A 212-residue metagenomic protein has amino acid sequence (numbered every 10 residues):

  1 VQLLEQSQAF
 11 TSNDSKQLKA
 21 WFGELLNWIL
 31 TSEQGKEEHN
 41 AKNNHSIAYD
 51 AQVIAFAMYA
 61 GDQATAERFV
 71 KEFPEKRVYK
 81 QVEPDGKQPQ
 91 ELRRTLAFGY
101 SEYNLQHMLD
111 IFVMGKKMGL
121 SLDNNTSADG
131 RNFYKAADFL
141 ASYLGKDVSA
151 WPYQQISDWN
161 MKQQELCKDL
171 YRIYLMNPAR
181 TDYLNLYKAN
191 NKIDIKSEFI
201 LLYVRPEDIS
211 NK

Functional and structural regions predicted by a protein language model:
V1-G119: Aromatic-lined, polymer-binding surfaces characteristic of secreted/periplasmic polysaccharide-degrading enzymes
T11, G86, N132, N177-R180: Helix N-terminus capping/helix-initiation residues
W28, F139, Y143: Residues that form generic nucleotide/phosphate-binding pockets
K36, Y79-K80, S142-S149: Secretory-pathway/luminal and periplasmic proteins that interact with or process carbohydrate-rich
K71, P84, T126, W151-Q154 (+1 more regions): Residue-level signal for alpha-helical context at structural boundaries
R94, N125-D129, R180: Polar helix-capping/helix-linker motif
M114, M118, K135-F139, A150-K212: Terminal, non-catalytic domain-edge segments
N124-L140: Short secondary-structure subsegments characteristic of cysteine-rich extracellular domains
